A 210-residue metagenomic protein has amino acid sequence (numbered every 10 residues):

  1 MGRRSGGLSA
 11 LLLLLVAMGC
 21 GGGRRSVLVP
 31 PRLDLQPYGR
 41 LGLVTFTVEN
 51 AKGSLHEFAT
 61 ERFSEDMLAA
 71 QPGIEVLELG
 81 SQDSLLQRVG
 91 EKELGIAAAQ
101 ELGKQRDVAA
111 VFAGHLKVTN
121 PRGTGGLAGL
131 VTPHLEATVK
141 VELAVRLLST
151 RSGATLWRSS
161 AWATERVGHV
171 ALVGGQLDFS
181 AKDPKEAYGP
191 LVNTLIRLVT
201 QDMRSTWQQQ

Functional and structural regions predicted by a protein language model:
M1-M18: Sec-dependent bacterial lipoprotein signal peptides
S9-L12, L33-L35, R40, L68 (+1 more regions): A generic structural signal for short, solvent-exposed coil/turn residues that cap or connect secondary-structure
L13-L15, R24-S26, K52: Low-complexity, intrinsically disordered short peptide segments enriched in small/polar/basic residues
C20-G39, R106, V118-P121, L135-Q210: C-terminal/domain-edge helix-coil "capping" segments
Y38-N120, R146-T150, A154-R158, P190 (+1 more regions): N-terminal segment of the mature soluble domain
G95-I96, V131, A181: Short alpha-helix boundary/capping motifs
A99-L102, G129-H134: Short, P/G- and charge-enriched loop/turn segments at secondary-structure junctions
G125-L130, L172: Outer-membrane beta-barrel translocator domains and adjoining extracellular loop/strand segments of Gram-negative
